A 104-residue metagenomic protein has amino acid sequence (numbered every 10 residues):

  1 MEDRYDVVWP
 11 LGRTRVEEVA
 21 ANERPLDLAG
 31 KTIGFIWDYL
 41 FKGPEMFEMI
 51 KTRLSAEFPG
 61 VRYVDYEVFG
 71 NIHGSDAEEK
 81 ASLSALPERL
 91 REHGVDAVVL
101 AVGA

Functional and structural regions predicted by a protein language model:
E2-A104: Metallocofactor- and cofactor-centric catalytic cores in central/energy metabolism, strongly enriched
